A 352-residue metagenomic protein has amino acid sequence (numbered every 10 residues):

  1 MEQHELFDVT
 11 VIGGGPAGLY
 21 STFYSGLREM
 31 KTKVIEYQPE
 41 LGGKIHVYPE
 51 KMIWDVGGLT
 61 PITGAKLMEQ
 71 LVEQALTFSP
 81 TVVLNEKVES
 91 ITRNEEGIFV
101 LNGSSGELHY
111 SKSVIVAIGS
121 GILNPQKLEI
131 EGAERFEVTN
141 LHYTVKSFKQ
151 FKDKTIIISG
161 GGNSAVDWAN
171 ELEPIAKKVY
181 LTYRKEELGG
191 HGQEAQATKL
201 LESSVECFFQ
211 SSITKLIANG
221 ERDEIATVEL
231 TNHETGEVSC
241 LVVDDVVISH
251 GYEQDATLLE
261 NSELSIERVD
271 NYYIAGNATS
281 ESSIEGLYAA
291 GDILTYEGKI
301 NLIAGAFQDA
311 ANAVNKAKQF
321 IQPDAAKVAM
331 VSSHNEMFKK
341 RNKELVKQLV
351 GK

Functional and structural regions predicted by a protein language model:
M1-I12, L27-R28, E40, T81-K154 (+4 more regions): FAD-binding core/adjacent interface of flavoenzyme oxidoreductases
F7-P80, V166-H191: Beta1-alpha1 glycine-rich phosphate/pyrophosphate-binding loop at the start of Rossmann-like nucleotide-binding domains
G13, A117-G119, S159, S249-H250 (+1 more regions): Short, well-ordered coil/turn residues at beta-beta hairpins and beta-strand->alpha-helix junctions within
G43, N124-P125, E131, D167 (+4 more regions): Glycine/Thr-rich phosphate-binding loops of Rossmann-like dinucleotide-binding domains
A75-G103, L108-S111, E173-Y272, A325-S332: A Rossmann-like FAD-binding core segment of flavoenzymes
E129, A133-K152, D245, S249-A304 (+1 more regions): FAD-site-proximal beta/loop scaffold in flavoenzymes
W168, I293-E336: A conserved FAD-binding loop/helix module that cradles the flavin
K347-K352: C-terminal auxiliary extensions adjacent to catalytic cores
